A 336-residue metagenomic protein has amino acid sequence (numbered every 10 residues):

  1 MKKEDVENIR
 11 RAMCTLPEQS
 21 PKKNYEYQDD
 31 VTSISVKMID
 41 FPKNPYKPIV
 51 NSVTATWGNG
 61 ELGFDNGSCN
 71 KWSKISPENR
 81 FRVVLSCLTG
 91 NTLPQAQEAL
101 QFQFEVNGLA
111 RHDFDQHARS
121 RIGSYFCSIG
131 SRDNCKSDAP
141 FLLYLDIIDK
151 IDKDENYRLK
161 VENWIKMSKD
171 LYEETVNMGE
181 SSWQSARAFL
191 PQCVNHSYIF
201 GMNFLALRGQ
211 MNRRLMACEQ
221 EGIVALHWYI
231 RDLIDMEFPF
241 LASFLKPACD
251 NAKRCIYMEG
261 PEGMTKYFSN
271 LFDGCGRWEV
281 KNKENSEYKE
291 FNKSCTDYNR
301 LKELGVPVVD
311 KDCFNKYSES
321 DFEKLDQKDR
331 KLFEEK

Functional and structural regions predicted by a protein language model:
M1-K336: Family-specific signature for flavin-dependent thymidylate synthase
